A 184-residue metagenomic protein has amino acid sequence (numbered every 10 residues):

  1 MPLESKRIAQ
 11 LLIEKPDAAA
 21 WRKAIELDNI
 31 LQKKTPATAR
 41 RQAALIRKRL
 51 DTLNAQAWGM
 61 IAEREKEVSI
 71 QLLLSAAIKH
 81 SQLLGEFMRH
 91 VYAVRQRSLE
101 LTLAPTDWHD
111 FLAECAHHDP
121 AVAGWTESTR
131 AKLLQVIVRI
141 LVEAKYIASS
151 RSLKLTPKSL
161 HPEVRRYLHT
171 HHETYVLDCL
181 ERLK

Functional and structural regions predicted by a protein language model:
M1-A9, A39, A43, S81-M88 (+2 more regions): Short runs of predominantly hydrophobic/aromatic residues within well-ordered alpha helices that form helix-helix
M1-Q71: Eukaryotic partner-binding/assembly regions in large regulatory complexes
P2-L11, K15, E67, A77-I78 (+3 more regions): Leucine-rich, amphipathic alpha-helical/linker segments
R49-T52, Q56, F87-H90, V94 (+2 more regions): Amphipathic alpha-helical interaction surfaces
W58-I61, R97-P105, P120-W125, S152-K154: Short acidic alpha-helical/loop segments enriched in Asp/Glu that coordinate divalent cations
L72-S75, K79-T102: Positively charged, polyanion-binding regions of nucleic-acid-associated proteins
A104-H118: DNA-recognition alpha helix
A123-K184: Accessory, usually C-terminal, subdomains that scaffold auxiliary metal cofactors
